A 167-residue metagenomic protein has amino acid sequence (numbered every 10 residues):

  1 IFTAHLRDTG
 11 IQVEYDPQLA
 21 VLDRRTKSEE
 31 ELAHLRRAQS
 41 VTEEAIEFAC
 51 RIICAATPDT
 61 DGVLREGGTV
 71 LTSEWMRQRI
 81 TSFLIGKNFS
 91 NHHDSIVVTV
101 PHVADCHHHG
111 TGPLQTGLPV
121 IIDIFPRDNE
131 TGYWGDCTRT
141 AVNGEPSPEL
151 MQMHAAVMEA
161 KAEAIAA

Functional and structural regions predicted by a protein language model:
I1-A167: Active-site neighborhoods and metal-handling regions in enzymes and metal-associated proteins
